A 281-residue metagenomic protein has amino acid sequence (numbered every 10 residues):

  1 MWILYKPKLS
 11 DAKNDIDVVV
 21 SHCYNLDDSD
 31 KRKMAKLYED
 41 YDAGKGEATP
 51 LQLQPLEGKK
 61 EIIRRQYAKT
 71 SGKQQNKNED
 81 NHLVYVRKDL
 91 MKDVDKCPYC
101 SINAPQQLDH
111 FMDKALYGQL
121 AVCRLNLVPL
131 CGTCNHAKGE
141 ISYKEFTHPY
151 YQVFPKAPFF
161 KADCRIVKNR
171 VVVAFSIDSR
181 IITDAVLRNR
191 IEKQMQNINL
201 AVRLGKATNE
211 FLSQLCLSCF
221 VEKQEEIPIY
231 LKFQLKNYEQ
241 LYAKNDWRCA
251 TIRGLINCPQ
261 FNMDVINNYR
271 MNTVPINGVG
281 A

Functional and structural regions predicted by a protein language model:
W2-V18, H22, R190-A281: C-terminal, charged low-complexity interaction regions
W2-Y85: N-terminal accessory alpha/beta regions
S10-N14, H148, D184: Helix N-terminus capping/helix-initiation residues
Q66, T70, D89, Q194 (+1 more regions): Residues that form generic nucleotide/phosphate-binding pockets
N81-K88, A115-L120: Short, intrinsically disordered, charge-biased short linear motifs at domain edges
V84-Q107, C131: Short cysteine-rich loop/turn motifs with clustered Cys
P105-T183: Glycine- and acidic-residue-rich phosphate-binding/metal-coordinating active-site segment common to enzymes that handle
K168-V202, K206: Short N-terminal mixed-charge amphipathic segments
